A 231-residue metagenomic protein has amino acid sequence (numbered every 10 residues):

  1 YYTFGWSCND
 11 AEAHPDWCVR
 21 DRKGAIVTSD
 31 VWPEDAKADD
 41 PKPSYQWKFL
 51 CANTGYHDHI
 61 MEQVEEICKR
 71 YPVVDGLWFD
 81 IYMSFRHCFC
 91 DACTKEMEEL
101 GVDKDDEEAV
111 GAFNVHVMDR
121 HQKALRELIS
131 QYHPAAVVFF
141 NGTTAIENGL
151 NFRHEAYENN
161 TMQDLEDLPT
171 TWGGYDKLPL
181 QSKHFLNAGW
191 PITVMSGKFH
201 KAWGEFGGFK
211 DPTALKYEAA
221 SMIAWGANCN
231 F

Functional and structural regions predicted by a protein language model:
Y1-G5, D80-I81, G142, S196: Glycine-rich, histidine-containing beta strand-loop boundary motifs that form or position
G5-Y71, K104-G111, V115, K123: Active-site-adjacent "subsite" loops/lids of carbohydrate-active enzymes
S7-N9, M83-F85, K201: Short secondary-structure capping/turn micro-motifs that flank functional sites
D10-E12, E107-E108, D119-F231: Hydrophobic targeting/anchoring helices
W17-K42, F85-L100, A145-P179: Repeat-unit-sized solenoid/scaffold elements
R22-A25, E98-G101, L186-N187, A214-E218: Short, surface-exposed linear patches
A52-N159: Active-site neighborhood of glycoside hydrolase catalytic domains
